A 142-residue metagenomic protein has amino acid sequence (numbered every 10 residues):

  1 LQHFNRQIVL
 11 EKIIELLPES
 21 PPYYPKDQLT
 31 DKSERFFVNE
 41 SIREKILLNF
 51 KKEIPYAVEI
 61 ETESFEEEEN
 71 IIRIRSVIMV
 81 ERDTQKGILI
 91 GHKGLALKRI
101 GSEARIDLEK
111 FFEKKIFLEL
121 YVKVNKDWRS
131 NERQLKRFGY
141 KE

Functional and structural regions predicted by a protein language model:
L1-E34: Canonical P-loop GTPase G-domain recognition
E34-E142: P-loop NTP-binding site
